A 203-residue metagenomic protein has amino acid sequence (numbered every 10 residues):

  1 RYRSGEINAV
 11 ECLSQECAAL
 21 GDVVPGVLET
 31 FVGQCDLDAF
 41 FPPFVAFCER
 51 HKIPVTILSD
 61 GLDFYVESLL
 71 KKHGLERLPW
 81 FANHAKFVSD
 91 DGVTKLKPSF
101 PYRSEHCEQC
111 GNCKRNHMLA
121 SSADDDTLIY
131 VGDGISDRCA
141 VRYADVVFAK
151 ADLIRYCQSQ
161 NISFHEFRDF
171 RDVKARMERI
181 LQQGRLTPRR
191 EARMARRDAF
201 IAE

Functional and structural regions predicted by a protein language model:
R1-H84: Alpha-helical substrate-recognition element adjacent to the catalytic core
V24, R190-E203: Non-catalytic pre-domain segments flanking phosphatase-related domains
L37-F41, K114, G134: Amphipathic coiled-coil/heptad-repeat helices and related helical stalk/stem segments that mediate oligomerization
E49, K71-G74, S122, R142 (+1 more regions): Anion (oxyanion) recognition and catalysis
S59-D60, D124-E166: Acidic, Mg2+-coordinating phosphoryl-transfer loop and its flanking beta/alpha structural elements, shared across
L70-L128: Substrate-recognition "cap/lid" segment bordering the active-site pocket of phosphatases
A82-F87, D152-Y156, D169-V173: Short, acidic/turn-prone active-site loops that include or flank metal/cofactor- and phosphate-binding residues
P101-N116, Q158-E191: P-loop/Walker A phosphate-binding loop and immediately adjacent motor/lid segment at beta-alpha junctions
